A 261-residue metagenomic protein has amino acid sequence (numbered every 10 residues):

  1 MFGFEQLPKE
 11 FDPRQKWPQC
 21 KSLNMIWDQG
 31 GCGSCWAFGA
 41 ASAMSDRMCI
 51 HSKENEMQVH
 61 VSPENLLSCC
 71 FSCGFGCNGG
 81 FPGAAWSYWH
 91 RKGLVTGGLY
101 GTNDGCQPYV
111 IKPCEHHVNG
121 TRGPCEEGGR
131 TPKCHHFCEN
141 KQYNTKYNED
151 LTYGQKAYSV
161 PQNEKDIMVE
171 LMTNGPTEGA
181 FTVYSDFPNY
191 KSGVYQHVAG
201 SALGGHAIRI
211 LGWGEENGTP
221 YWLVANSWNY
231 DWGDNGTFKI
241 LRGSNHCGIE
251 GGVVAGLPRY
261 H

Functional and structural regions predicted by a protein language model:
M1-H261: Catalytic-core signature of thiol
